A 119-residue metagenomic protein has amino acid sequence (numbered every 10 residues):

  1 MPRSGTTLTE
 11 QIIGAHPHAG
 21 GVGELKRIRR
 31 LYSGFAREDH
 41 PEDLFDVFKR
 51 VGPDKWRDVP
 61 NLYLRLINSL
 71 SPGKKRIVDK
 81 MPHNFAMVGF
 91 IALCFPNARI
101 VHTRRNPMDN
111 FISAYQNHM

Functional and structural regions predicted by a protein language model:
M1-G14: Glycine-rich phosphate-binding P-loop
P2, P17, P82-H83: Short, flexible loop/turn elements at secondary-structure junctions
S4, A19, N106: Short loop/turn segments at secondary-structure transitions that flank enzyme active sites
A15-V22: Walker A/P-loop NTP-binding active-site region of P-loop NTPases, recognizing the glycine-rich GxxxxGKT/S
V22, R27-P53, L70-M119: PAPS-dependent sulfotransferase catalytic domain
